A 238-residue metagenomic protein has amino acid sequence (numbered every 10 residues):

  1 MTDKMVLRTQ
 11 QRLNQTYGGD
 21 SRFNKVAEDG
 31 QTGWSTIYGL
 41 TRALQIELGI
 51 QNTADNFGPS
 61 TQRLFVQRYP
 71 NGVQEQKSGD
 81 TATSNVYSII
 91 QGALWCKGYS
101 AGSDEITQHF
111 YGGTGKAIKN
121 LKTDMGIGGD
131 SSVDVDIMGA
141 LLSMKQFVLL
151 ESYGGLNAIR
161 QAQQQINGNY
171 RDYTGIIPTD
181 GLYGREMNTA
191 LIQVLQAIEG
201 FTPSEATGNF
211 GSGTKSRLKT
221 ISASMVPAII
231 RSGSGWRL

Functional and structural regions predicted by a protein language model:
M1-L238: Cell-envelope/ECM-targeting effectors and their regulatory/trafficking segments
